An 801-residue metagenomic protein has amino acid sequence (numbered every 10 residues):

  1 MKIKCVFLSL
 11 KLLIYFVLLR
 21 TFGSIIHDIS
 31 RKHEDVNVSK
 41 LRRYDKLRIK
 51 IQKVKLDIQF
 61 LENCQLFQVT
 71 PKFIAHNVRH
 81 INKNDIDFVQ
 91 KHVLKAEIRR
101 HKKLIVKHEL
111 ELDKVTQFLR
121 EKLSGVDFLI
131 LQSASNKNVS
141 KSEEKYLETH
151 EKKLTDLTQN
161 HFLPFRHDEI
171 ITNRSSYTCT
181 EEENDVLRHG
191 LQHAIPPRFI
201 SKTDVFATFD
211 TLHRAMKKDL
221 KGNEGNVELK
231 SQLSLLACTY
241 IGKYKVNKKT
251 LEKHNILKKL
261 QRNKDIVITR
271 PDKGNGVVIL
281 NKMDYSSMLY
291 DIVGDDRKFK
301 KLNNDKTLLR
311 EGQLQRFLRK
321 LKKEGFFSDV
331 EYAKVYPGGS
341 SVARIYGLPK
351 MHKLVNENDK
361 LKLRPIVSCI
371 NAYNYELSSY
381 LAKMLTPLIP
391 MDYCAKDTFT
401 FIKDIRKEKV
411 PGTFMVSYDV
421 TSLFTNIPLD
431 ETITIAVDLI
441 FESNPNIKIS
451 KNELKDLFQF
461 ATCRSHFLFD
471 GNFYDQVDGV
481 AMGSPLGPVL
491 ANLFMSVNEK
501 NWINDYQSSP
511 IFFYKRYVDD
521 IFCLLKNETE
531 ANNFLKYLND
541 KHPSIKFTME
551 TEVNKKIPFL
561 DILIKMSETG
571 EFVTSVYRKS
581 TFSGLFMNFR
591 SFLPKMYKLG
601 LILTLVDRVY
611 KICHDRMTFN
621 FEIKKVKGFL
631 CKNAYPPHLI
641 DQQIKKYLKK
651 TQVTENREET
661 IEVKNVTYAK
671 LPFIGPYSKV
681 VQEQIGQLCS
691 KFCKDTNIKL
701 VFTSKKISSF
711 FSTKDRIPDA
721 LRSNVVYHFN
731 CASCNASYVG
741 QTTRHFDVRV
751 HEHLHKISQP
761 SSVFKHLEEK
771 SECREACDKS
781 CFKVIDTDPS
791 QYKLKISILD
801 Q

Functional and structural regions predicted by a protein language model:
M1-Q801: Charged structural interfaces that engage phosphate-rich ligands and support phosphoryl-transfer chemistry
